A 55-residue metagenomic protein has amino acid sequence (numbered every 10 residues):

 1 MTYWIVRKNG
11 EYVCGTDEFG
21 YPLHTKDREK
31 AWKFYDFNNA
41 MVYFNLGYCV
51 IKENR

Functional and structural regions predicted by a protein language model:
T2-E29, L46: Short aromatic-glycine-(Arg/Gly/Cys) micro-motifs in beta-strand/loop hairpins
A31-R55: Short, mixed-charge low-complexity intrinsically disordered segments
